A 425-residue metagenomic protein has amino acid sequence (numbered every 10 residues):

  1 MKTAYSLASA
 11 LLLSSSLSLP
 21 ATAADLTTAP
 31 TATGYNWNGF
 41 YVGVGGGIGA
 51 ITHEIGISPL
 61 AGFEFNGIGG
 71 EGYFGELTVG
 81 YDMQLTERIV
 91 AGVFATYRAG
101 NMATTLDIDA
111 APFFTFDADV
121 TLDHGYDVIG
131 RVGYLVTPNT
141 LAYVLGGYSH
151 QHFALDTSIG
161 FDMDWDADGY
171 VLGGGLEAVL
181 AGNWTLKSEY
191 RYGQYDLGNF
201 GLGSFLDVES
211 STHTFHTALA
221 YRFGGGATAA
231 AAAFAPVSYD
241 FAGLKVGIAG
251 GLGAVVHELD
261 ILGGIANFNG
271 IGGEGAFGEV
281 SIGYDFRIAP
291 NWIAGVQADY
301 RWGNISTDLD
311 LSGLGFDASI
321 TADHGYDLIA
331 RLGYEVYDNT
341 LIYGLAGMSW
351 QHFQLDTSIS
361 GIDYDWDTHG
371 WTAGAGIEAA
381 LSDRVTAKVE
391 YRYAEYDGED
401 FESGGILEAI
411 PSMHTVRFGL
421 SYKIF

Functional and structural regions predicted by a protein language model:
T3-S9, S14, P20-F425: Gram-negative outer-membrane beta-barrel domains
